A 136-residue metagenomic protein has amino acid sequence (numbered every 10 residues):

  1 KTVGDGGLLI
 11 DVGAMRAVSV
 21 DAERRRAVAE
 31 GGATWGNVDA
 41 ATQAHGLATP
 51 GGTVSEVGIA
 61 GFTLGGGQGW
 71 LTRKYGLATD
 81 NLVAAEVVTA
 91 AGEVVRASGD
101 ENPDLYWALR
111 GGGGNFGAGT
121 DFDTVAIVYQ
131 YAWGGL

Functional and structural regions predicted by a protein language model:
K1, F122, A132-L136: Cofactor-binding catalytic cores of oxidoreductases
K1-I10: Glycine-rich loop at the start of a catalytic domain that most often binds anionic cofactors/ligands
D5, R24, N115: Conserved catalytic motifs of the protein kinase core domain
I10-S55, I59-A60, G65-G99, V128-L136: N-terminal glycine-rich flavin-associated loop
V94-Y129: A glycine-rich, basic-preceded beta-loop-alpha segment at the flavin cofactor/substrate interface of flavin-utilizing
